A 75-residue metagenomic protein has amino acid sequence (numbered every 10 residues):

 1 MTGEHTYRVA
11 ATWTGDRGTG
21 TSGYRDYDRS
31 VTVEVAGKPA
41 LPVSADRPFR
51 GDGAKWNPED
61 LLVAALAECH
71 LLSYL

Functional and structural regions predicted by a protein language model:
M1-A64, L75: Extended beta-strand/beta-hairpin segments
C69-H70: Alpha-helical metal-binding/catalytic segments enriched in His/Glu/Asp
